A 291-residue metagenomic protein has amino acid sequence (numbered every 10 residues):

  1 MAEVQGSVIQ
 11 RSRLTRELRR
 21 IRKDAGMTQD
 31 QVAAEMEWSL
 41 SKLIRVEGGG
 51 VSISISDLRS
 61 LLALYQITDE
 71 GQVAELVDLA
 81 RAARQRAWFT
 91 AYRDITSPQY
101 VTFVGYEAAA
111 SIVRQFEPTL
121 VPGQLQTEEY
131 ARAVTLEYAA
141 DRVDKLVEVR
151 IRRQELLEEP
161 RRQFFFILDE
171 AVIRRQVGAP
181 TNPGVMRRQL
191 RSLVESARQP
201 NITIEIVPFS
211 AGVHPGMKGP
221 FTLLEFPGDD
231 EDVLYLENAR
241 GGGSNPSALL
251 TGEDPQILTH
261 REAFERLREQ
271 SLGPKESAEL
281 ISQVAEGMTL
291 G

Functional and structural regions predicted by a protein language model:
M1-A2, R11-L14, Q29-A34, Y92-D94 (+4 more regions): Short hydrophobic/aromatic-rich motifs at helix boundaries and adjacent loops
M1-R86: Basic, Lys/Arg-rich alpha-helical nucleic-acid-recognition elements, primarily the DNA-binding modules of transcription
V4-Q5, I21-G26, A63, I67 (+4 more regions): Short N-terminal helix-initiation segments at or just after the protein's N-terminus
A34-M36, D94-T96, E279-S282: Short secondary-structure junction/hinge motifs that connect adjacent elements
E47, E107, E237: Acidic-residue sensor for enzyme active/binding pockets
V77, A82-R132: Helix-turn-helix/homeodomain-like alpha-helical modules used for DNA recognition and transcription-factor dimerization
I112-G291: Hydrophobic protein-protein interaction segments
